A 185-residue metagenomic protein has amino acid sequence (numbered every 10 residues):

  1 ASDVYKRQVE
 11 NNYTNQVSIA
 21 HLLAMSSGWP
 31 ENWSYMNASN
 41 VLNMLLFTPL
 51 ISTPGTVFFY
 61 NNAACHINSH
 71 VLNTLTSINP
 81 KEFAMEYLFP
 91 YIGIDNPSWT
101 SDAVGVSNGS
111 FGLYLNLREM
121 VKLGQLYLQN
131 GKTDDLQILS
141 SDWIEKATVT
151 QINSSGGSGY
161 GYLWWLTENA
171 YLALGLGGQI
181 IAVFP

Functional and structural regions predicted by a protein language model:
A1-Y5: Short, small-residue-biased leader/transition segments that mark boundaries at the very start of proteins
K6-I94, L115-V121, Q125-G131: Active-site-adjacent helix/loop patches that line small-molecule binding or acyl-intermediate pockets
S18, G109, N116, W143 (+2 more regions): Residues that flank catalytic or metal-binding motifs in active/ligand-binding sites
M25-S27, A63, D102, W164-T167 (+1 more regions): Active-site-proximal beta-strand/loop segments in catalytic clefts of secreted hydrolases
S34, W99, D134-L136: Surface-exposed patches in mature extracellular/periplasmic domains of secreted proteins
L46, D102-L115, W165-T167: Carbohydrate-binding/catalytic loop surfaces
N96, I144-P185: Active-site Gly/Thr loop motif
Q125, T133-Q151: A conserved catalytic-loop motif detector
